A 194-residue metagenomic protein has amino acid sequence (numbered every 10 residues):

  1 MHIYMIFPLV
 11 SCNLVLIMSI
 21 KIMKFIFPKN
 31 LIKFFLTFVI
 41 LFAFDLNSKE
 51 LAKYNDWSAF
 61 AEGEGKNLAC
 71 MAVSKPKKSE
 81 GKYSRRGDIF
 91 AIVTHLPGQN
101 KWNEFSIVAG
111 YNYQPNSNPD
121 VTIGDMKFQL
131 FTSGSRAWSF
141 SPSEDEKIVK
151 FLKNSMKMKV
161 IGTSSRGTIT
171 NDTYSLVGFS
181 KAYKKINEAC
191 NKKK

Functional and structural regions predicted by a protein language model:
I20-K33: Positively charged n-region of N-terminal signal peptides that target proteins for export
K24, A43-L46: Short, low-complexity disordered leader/linker segments with a strong preference for bacterial N-terminal type II
K33-F42: Bacterial N-terminal signal peptides
S48-K194: A generic "folded-domain core" signal
